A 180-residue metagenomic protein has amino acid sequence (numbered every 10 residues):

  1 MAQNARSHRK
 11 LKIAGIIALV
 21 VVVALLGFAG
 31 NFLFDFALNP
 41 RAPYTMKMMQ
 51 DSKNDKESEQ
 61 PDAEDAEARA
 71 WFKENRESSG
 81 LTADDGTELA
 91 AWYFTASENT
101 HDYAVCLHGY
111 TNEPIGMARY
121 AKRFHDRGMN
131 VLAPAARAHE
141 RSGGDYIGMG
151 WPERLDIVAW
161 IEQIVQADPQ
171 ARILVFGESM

Functional and structural regions predicted by a protein language model:
N4-V23: N-terminal Sec-pathway targeting helices
V21-G80: An N-terminal hydrophobic leader/cap segment in hydrolases
D84-T95: A short loop-to-beta-strand scaffold at the N-terminal edge of the catalytic core in hydrolase folds
H101-G109: Short beta-strand element of the alpha/beta-hydrolase
G109-R119, V131: Serine-hydrolase catalytic-loop signature spanning alpha/beta hydrolases and amidase-signature enzymes
Y110, L174-S179: Conserved alpha/beta-hydrolase "nucleophile elbow" surrounding the catalytic nucleophile
G116, I147-D168, I173-V175: Alpha/beta-hydrolase active-site loop
A121-G143: Conserved alpha/beta-hydrolase
